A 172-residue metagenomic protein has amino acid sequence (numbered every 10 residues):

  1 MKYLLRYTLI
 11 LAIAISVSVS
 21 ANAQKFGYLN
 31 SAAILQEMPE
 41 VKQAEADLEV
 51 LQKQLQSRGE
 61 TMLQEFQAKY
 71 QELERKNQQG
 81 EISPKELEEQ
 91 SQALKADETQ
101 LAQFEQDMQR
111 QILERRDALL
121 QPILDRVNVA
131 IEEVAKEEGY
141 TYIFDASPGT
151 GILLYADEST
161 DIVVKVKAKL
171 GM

Functional and structural regions predicted by a protein language model:
M1-L9: Bacterial N-terminal signal peptides that target proteins for export
I10-L11, A21: Cleavable N-terminal signal peptides
V17-A23: Sec/Tat signal peptide C-region and signal peptidase I cleavage site
Q24-E138, Y142-T150: Amphipathic alpha-helical segments
L154-Y155: Short, exposed beta-strand-loop hairpins at the edges of beta-sheets in extracellular/periplasmic proteins
G171-M172: Short, solvent-exposed mixed-charge patches
